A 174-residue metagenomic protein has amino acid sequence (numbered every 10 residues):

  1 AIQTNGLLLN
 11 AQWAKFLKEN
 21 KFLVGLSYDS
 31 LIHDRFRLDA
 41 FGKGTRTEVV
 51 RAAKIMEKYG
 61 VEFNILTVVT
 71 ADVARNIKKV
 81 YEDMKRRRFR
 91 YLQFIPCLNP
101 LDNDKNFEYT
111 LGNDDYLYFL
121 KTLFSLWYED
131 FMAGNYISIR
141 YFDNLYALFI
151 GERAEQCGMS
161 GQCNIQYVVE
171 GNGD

Functional and structural regions predicted by a protein language model:
A1-C97, E108: Radical SAM/AdoMet-radical enzyme domain recognition
R35, F63, D102, G151-E152: Generic signal for short, ordered secondary-structure residues within or immediately flanking folded domains
P96-N99, Y146: Residue-level detector of flexible, active-site-proximal loop/helix-junction positions within diverse enzyme catalytic
N103-D174: A C-terminal junction/extension of Radical SAM enzymes
